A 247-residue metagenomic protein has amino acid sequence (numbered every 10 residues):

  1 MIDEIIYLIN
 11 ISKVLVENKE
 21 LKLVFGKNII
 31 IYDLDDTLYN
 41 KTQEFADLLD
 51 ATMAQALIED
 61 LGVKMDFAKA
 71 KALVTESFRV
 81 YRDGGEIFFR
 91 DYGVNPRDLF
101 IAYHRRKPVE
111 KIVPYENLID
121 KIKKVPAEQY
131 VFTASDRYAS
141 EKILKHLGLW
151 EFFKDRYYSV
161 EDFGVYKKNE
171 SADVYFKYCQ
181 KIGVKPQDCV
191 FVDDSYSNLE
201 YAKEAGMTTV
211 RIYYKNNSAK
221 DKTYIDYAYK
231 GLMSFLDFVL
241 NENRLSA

Functional and structural regions predicted by a protein language model:
M1-Y32, S246-A247: Non-catalytic pre-domain segments flanking phosphatase-related domains
L23-E116, Y138: N-terminal helical cap/lid subdomain that shapes the substrate entry/recognition surface in HAD-like hydrolases
V24-F25, V125-A127, I182-K185: Glycine-rich phosphate-binding loop signature in dinucleotide/nucleotide-binding domains
Y92, V125, F152-F153, A205-G206 (+1 more regions): Short, structured coil segments at secondary-structure junctions
L99-E110, I119-L147, Y157-V160: Substrate-recognition element of Asp-dependent hydrolases with the DxDx(T/V) motif
D136-V190: Substrate-recognition "cap/lid" segment bordering the active-site pocket of phosphatases
L149-V160, K220-L240: Structural recognition of alpha->loop->beta junctions
V190-Y229: Acidic, Mg2+-coordinating phosphoryl-transfer loop and its flanking beta/alpha structural elements, shared across
